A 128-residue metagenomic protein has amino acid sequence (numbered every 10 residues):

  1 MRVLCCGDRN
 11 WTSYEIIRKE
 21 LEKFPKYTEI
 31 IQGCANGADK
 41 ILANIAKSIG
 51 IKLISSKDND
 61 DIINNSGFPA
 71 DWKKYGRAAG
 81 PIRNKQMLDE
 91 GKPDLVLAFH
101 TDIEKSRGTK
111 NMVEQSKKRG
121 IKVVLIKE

Functional and structural regions predicted by a protein language model:
M1-S13: Glycine-rich phosphate-binding "P-loop"
N10-E128: Acidic/glycine-enriched connector segments
